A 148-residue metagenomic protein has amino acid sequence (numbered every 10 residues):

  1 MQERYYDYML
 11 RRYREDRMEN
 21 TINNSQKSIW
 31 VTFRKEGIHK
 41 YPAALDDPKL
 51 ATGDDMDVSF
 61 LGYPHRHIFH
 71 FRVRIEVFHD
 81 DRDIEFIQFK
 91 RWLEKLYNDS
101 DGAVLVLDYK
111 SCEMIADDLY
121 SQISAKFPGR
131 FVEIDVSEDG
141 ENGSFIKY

Functional and structural regions predicted by a protein language model:
Q2-Y148: Charge-rich, low-complexity N-terminal segments
